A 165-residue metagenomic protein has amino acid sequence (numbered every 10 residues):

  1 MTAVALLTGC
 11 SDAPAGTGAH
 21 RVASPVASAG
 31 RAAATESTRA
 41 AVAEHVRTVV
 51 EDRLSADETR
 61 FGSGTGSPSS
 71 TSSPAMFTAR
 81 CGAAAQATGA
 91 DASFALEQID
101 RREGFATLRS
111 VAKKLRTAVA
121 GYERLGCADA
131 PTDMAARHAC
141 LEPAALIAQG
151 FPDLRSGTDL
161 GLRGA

Functional and structural regions predicted by a protein language model:
V4, T8-V49, G157-A165: N-terminal low-complexity, Pro/Thr-rich disordered segments that flank secretion/membrane-targeting signals
A13, T71-S73, A84, A130 (+1 more regions): General secretory precursor processing signal
A34-K114, A118: Alpha-helical segments in soluble extracytoplasmic regions
Q86-A165: Extracytosolic low-complexity repeat regions of secreted or lipid-anchored proteins
